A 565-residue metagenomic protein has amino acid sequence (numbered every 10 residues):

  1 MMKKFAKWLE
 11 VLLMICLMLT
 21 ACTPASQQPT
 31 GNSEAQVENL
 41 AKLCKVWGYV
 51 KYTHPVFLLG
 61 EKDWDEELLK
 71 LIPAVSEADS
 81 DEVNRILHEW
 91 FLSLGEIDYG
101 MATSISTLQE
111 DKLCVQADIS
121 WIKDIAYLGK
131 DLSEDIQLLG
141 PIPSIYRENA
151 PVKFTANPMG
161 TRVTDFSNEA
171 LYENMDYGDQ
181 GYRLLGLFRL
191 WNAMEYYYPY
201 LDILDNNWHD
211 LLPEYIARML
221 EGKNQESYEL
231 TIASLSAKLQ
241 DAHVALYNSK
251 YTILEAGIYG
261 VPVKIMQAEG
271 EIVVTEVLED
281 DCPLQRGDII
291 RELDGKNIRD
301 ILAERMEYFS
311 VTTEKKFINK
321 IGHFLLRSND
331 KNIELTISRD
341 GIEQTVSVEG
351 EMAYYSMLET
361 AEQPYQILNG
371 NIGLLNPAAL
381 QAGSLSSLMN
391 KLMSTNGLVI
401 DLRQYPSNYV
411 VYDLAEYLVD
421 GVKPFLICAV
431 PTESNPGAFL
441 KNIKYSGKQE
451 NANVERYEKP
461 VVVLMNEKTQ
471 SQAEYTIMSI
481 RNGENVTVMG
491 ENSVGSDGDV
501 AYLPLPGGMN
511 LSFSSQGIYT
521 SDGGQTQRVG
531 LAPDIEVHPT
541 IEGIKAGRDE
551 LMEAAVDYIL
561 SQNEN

Functional and structural regions predicted by a protein language model:
M2-L9: Bacterial N-terminal signal peptides that target proteins for export
L19-A21: C-terminal motif of bacterial Sec signal peptides marking the signal peptidase cleavage site
T23-Q28: Bacterial lipoprotein signal-peptidase II cleavage site
A35, V50-K51, L59-D63, P73-S76 (+10 more regions): Cleft-lining beta-strand/loop regions that shape enzyme active-site pockets
A35-Q36, C44, G48, K112-M159 (+5 more regions): PDZ/PDZ-like domain segments forming the peptide/carboxylate-binding groove, activating on the N-terminal beta-strands
V46, V50-H54, I72, L190 (+6 more regions): Conserved PDZ fold ligand-binding element
V56-H88, Y198-H243: Amphipathic alpha-helical substructures
D81-I97, M101, E221-L246, M306-M357: PDZ-domain C-terminal substructure recognizer with occasional recognition of PDZ-binding tails
